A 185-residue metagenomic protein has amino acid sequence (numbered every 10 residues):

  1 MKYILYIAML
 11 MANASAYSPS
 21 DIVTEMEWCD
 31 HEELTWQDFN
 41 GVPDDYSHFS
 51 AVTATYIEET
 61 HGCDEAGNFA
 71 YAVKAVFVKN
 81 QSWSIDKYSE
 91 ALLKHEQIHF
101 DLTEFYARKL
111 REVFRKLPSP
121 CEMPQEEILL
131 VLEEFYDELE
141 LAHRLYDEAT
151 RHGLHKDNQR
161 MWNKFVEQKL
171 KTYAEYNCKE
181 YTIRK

Functional and structural regions predicted by a protein language model:
M1-D21: Bacterial Sec-dependent N-terminal signal peptides
A8, S82-S84, F100: A broad, structure-centric signal for solvent-exposed, well-ordered loop/edge residues that line or flank functional
Y17-G67, F77, P120-K185: Metalloprotease/metallohydrolase-associated module, dominated by Zn2+-dependent proteases
D64-E90: Active-site scaffold of zinc-dependent metalloenzymes
L93, Q97-L102: Active-site His/Glu-centered metal-binding helix of metallohydrolases
F100, V113, A142: Short alpha-helical functional segments enriched in proximate histidine and acidic residues
T103-S119: A short beta-strand-loop micro-motif that forms or neighbors metal/cofactor- and ligand-binding patches at active-site
